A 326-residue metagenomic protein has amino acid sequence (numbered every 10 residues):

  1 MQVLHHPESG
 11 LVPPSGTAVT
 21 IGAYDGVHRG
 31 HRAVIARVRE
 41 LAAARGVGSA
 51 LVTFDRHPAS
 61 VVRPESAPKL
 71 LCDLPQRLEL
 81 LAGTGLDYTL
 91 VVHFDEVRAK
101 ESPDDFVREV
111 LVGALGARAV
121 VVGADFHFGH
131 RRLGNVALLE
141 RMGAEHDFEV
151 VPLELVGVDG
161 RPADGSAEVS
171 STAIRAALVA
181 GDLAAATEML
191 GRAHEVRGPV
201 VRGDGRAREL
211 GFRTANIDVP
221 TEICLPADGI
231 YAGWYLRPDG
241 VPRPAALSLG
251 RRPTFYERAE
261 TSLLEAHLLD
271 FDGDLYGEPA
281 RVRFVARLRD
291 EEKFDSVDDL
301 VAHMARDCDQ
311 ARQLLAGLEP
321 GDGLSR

Functional and structural regions predicted by a protein language model:
M1-P7: N- or domain-start disorder-to-order transition segments that initiate the globular core
G10-D73: N-terminal catalytic cores of NTP/NDP-binding nucleotidyl/phosphoryl-transfer enzymes
H28, L81, V120, A186 (+2 more regions): Residue-level signal for inorganic ion chemistry
F54, F94, L155: Cofactor-binding loop segments of dinucleotide-utilizing enzymes, especially the Rossmann-like FAD- and NAD(P)+-binding
S60-F148: N-terminal Rossmann-like or analogous alpha/beta NTP/dinucleotide-binding catalytic cores that position adenine
G143-G250, S325-R326: Glycine-rich, Lys/Arg-enriched anion-binding loops that position phosphate/diphosphate groups for phosphoryl
D204-R326: Phosphate/ribose-recognition catalytic cores of enzymes acting on nucleotide-derived substrates
